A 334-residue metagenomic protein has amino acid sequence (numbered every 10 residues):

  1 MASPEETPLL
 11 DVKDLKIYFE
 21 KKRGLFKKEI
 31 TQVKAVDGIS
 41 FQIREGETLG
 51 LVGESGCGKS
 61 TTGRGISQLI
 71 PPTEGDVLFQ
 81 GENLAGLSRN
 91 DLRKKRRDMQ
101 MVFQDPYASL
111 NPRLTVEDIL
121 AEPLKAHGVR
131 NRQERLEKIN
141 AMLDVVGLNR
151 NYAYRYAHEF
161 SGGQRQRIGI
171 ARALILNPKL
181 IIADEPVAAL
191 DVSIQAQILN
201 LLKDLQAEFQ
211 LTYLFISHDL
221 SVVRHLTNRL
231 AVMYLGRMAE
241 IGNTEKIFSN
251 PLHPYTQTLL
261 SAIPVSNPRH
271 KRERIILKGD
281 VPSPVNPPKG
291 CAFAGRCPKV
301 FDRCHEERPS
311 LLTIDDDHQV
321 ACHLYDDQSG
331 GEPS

Functional and structural regions predicted by a protein language model:
A2-P8, E20-K27, Q32, N243-S334: Short catalytic/signature loops enriched in Gly
S67: Helix-to-loop junction immediately C-terminal to a conserved catalytic motif
G75-N83: Conserved ABC transporter NBD signature motif
N83, Q133-N151, Q257-S261: Conserved ABC ATPase "signature" region
Y156-F160, Q164: Conserved ABC ATPase signature
I175-K179: A short, proline-enriched helix->beta-strand linker immediately N-terminal to the Walker B motif in ABC-type P-loop
I182, P186, L190, I194-R272: P-loop NTP-binding/switch modules centered on Walker-like glycine-rich loops
